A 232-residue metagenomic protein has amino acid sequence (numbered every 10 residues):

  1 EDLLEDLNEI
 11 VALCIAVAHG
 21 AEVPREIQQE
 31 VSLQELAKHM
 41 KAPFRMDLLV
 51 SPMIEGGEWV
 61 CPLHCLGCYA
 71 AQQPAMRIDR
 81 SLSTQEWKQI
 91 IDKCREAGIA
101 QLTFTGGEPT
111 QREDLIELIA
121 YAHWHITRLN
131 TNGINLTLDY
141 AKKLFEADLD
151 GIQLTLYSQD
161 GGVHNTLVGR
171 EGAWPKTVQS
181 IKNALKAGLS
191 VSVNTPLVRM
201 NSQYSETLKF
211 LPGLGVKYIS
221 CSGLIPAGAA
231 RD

Functional and structural regions predicted by a protein language model:
E1-D2: Short amphipathic alpha-helical interface segments
D6-E9, L13-A147: Conserved alpha-helical substructure of the radical SAM core
D47, T103, R128, Q153 (+2 more regions): A structural signal for isolated positions on well-ordered beta-strands in alpha/beta enzyme cores
C94, T155-L156: Short, flexible segments with low predicted structural confidence
D150, Y157, G162, L167-D232: Radical SAM enzyme [4Fe-4S]-AdoMet core and its adjacent flexible, acidic and glycine-rich loops/tails across
